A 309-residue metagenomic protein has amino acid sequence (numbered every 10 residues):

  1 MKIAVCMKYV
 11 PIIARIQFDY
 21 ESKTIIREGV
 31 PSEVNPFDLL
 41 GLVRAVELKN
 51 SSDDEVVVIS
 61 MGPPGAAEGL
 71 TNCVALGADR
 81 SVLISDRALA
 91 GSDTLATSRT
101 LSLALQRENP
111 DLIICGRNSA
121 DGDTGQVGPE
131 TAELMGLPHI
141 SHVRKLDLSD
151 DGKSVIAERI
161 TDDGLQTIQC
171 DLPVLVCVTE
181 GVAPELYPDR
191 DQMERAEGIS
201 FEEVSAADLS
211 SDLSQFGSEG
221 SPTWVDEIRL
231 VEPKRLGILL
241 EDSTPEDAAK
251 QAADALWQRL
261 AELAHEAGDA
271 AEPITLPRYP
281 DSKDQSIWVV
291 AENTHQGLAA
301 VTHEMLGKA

Functional and structural regions predicted by a protein language model:
M1-K308: N-terminal glycine-rich FAD/FM-binding segment characteristic of electron-transfer flavoproteins
